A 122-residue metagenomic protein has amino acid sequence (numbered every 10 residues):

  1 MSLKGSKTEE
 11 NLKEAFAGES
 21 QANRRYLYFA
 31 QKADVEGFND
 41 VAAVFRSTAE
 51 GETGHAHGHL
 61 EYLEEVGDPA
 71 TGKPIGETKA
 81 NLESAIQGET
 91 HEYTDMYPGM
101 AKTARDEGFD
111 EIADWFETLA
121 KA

Functional and structural regions predicted by a protein language model:
M1-A122: Non-heme di-metal
